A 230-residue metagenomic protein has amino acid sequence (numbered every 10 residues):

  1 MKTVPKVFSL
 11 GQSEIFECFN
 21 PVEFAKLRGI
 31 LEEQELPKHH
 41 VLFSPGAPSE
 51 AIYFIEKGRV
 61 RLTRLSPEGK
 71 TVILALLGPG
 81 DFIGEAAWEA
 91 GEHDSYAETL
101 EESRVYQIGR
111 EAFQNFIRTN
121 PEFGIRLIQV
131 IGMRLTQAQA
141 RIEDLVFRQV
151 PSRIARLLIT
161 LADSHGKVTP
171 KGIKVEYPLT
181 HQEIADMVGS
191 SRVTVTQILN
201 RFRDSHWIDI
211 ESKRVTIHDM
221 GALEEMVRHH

Functional and structural regions predicted by a protein language model:
M1-K38, F82-I83, A87-W88: Cyclic nucleotide-binding regulatory module and flanking cytosolic helices
I15, H40-E102: Cyclic nucleotide-binding regulatory domains
C18, L76, T99, Q107 (+2 more regions): Short aromatic/basic micro-patch
P21, K57, P79, E102 (+6 more regions): ATP/adenylate-binding site constellation spanning eukaryotic-like Ser/Thr protein kinases, ABC-transporter
A75-T136: Cyclic-nucleotide recognition modules
R118-G189: Polybasic "coupling" helices that flank or enter modular domains
D163-H230: Phosphate-/nucleic-acid-contacting segments
